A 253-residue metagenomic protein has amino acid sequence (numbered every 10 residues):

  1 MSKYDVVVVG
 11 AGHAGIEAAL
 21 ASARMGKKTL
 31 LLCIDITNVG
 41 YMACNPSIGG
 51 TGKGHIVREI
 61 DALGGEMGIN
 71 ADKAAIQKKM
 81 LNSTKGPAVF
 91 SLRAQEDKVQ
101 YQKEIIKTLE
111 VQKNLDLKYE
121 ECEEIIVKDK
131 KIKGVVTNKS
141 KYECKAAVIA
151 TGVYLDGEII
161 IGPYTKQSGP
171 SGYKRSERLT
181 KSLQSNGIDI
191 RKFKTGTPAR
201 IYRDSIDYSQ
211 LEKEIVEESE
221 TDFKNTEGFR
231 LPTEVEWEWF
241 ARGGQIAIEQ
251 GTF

Functional and structural regions predicted by a protein language model:
S2-A14: Beta1/beta-strand and adjacent pyrophosphate-binding region of the FAD-binding site in flavoprotein oxidoreductases
S2-Y4, N138-A146: Core beta-strand elements of the Rossmann-like FAD/NAD(P) dinucleotide-binding domain in flavoenzyme oxidoreductases
V8, A18-A19, I132: Conserved phosphate-binding elements of NTP-dependent enzyme cores
G12, V153, I246: Flexible, active-site-proximal loop/turn residues at the rims of small-molecule/cofactor binding pockets and catalytic
L20-I126, A146, A150-P170, K174-T180 (+2 more regions): Conserved N-terminal/central alpha/beta ligand/cofactor-binding core
D116, K141, L231: Short aromatic/basic micro-patch
I126-K141: Conserved beta-strand-loop-beta-strand element in the redox core of flavoprotein oxidoreductases
K224-F253: Functional-site microenvironments in short loops/helix caps that host divalent-cation chemistry
